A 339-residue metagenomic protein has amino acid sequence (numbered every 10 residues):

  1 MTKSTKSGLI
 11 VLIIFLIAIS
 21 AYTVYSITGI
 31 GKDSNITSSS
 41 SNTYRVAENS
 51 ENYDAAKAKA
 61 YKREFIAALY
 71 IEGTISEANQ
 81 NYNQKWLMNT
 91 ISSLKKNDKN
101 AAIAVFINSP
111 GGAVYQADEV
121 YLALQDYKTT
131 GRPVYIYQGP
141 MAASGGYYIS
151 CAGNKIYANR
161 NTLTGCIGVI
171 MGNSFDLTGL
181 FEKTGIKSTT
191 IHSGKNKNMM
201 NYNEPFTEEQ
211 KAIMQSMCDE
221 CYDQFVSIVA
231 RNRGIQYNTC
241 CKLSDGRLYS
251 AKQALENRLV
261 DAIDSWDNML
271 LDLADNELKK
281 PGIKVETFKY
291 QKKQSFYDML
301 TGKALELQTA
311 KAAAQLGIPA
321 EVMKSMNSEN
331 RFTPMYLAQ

Functional and structural regions predicted by a protein language model:
M1-Y135, M141-A142, Y157-N159, N173-Q339: N-terminal organellar transit peptides
G146: Catalytic cores of alpha/beta
C151-A152, E256: Flexible glycine/serine/alanine-rich "lid" or loop that lines and gates the nucleotide-sugar donor pocket in diverse
A152-M171: Zinc-dependent metallopeptidase catalytic helix centered on the HExxH motif and its immediate flanking segment
